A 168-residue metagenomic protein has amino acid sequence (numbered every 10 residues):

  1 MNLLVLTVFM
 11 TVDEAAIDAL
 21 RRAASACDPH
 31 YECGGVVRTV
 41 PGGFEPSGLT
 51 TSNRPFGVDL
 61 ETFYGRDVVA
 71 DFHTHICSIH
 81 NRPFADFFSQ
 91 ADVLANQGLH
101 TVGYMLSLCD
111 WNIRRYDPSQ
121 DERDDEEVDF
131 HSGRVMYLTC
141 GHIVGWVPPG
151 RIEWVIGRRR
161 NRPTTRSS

Functional and structural regions predicted by a protein language model:
M1-M10: Hydrophobic alpha-helical targeting segments used for export or membrane insertion
F9, G57-A70, T74-S168: Active-site-proximal loop/helix of nucleotide/amide-processing enzymes and allied scaffolds
A15-A23: Short Pro/Gly-enriched beta-strand edge/turn motifs at strand-loop
A23-P29: Short consensus segments that form the blades of beta-propeller domains, in both extracellular/periplasmic
E32-V40, Y104-L106, I113: Short beta-strand scaffold segments in enzyme catalytic cores
P41-G42, S47-R66: Betabetaalpha-Me/HNH-type nuclease active-site subdomain
